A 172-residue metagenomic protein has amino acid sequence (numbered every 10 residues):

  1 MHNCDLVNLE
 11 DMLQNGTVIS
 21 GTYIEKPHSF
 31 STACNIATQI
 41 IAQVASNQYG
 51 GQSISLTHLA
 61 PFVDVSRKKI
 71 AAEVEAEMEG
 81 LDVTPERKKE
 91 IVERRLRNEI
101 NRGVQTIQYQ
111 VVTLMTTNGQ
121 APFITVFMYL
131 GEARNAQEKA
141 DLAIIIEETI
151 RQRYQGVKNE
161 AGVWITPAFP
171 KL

Functional and structural regions predicted by a protein language model:
M1-L172: Conserved catalytic cores of very large enzyme subunits
